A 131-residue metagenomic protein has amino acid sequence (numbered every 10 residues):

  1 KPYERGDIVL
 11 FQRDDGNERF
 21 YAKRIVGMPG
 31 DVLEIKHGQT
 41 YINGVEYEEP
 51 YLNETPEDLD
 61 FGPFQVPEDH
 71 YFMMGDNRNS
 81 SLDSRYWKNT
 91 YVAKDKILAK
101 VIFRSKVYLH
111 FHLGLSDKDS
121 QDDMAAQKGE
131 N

Functional and structural regions predicted by a protein language model:
K1-N131: Extended hydrophobic leader/signal-anchor segments used for secretion and membrane insertion
